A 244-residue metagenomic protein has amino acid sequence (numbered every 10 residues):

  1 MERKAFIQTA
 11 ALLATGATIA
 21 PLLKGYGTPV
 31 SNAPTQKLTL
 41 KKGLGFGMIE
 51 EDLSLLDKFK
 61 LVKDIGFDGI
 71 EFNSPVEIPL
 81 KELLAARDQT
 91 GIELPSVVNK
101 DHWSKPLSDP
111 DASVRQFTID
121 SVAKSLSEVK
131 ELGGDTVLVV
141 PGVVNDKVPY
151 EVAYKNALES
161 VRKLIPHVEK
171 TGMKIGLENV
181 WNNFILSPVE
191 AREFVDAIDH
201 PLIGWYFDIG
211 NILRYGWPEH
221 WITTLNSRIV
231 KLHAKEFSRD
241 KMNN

Functional and structural regions predicted by a protein language model:
E2-K130, H200, G204, R214 (+3 more regions): N-terminal pre-domain/capping segments
A10-L12, G16-L22, P34-Q36, S108-F207 (+1 more regions): Active-site acidic/histidine proton-transfer and metal-coordination neighborhood in alpha/beta enzyme cores
V180, G210, P218, K235-F237: Histidine- and/or cysteine-centered catalytic micro-motif in compact active-site loops
H220-T223: Bacterial c-di-GMP phosphodiesterase catalytic domain signature
D240-N244: Short, intrinsically disordered, charge-balanced linker/junction segments flanking boundaries in proteins
